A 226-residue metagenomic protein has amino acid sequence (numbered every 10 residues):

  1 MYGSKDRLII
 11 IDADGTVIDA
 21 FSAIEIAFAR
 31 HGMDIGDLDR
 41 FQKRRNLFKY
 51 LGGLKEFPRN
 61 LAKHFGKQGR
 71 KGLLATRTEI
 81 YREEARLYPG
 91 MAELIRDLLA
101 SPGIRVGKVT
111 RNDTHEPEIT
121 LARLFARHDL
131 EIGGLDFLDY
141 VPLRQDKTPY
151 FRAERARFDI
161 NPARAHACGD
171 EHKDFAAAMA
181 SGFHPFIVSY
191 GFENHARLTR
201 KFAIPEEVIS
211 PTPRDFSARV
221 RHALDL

Functional and structural regions predicted by a protein language model:
M1-I9, I119-L226: Asp-based, Mg2+/Mn2+-dependent phosphohydrolase catalytic module
Y2-P89, E93, H115-E116: N-terminal helical cap/lid subdomain that shapes the substrate entry/recognition surface in HAD-like hydrolases
A13, G107, A165-A167: Small side chains
M33, P102-I104, F183: Short phosphate-binding/catalytic loops that engage adenosine nucleotides
E79-K108, E118-I119, T148-R152: Short, acidic loop-to-helix structural element flanking the phosphoryl-transfer center in phosphate-processing enzymes
T110-N112: Conserved phosphate-coupling serine/threonine residues in phosphotransfer and NTP-handling enzymes
